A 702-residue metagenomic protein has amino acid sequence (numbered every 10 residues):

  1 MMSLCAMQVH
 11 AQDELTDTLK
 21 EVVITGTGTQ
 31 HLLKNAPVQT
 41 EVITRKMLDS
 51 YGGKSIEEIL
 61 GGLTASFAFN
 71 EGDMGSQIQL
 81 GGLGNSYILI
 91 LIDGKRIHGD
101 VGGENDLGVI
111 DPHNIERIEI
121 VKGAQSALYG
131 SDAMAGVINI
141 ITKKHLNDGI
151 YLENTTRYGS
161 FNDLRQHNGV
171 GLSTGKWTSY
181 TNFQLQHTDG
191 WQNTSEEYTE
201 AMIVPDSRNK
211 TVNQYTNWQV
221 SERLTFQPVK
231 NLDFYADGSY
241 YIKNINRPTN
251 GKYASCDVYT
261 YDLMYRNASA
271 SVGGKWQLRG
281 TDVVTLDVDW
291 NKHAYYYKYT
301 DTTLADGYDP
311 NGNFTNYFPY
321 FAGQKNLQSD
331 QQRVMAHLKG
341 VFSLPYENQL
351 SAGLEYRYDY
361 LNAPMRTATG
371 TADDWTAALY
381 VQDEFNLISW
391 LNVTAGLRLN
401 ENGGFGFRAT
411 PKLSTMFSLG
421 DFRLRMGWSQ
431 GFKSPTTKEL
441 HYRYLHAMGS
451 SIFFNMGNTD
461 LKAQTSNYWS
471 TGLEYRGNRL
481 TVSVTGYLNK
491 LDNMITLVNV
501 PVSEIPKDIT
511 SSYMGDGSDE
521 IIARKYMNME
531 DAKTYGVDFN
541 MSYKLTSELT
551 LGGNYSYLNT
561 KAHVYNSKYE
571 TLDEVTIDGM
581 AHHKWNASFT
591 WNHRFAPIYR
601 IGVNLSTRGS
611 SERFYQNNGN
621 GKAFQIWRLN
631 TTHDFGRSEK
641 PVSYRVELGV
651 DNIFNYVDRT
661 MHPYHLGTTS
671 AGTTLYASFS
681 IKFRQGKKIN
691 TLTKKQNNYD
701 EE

Functional and structural regions predicted by a protein language model:
A11, N182, T225-Q227, S429 (+3 more regions): Conserved C-terminal beta-signal and adjacent last beta-strands/turns of outer-membrane beta-barrel proteins
I56-I59, S76-Q79, L91, N105-D111 (+3 more regions): N-terminal periplasmic accessory domains that precede and gate Gram-negative outer-membrane beta-barrel machines
E57-K95: Extracytoplasmic beta-strand/coil segments of soluble accessory domains associated with Gram-negative outer-membrane
K95-K122, E222: Short acidic/polar hinge/loop motifs at secondary-structure boundaries that mediate gating or recognition
N139, N147-G149, T155-R157, L172-D262: Periplasmic-side early beta-strands and strand-to-turn transitions of outer-membrane beta-barrels
N244, A368, G403-R408, F417-W469 (+5 more regions): Surface-exposed extracellular loop regions of Gram-negative outer-membrane beta-barrel proteins, predominantly
G323-K339, A372, A378-Y380, K462 (+3 more regions): Outer membrane beta-barrel strand-and-loop segments of large Gram-negative receptors, especially TonB-dependent
Y346, N386-V393, L488-K490, S512 (+3 more regions): Gram-negative outer-membrane beta-barrel transporters
